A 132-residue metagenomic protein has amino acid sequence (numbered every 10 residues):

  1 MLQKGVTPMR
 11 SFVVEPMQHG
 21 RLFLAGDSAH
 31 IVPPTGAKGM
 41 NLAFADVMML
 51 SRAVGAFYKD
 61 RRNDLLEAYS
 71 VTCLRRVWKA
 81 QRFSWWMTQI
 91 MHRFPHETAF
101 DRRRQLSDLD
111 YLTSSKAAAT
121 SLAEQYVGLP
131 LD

Functional and structural regions predicted by a protein language model:
M1-G36: FAD/FMN-dependent oxidoreductases across multiple families
M1-K4, A43, R93: Short intrinsically disordered, low-complexity coil segments enriched in acidic
P34-F44: A conserved FAD-binding loop/helix module that cradles the flavin
A37, R52-D132: C-terminal helical "tail/cap" subdomain of flavin- and related membrane-associated enzymes
